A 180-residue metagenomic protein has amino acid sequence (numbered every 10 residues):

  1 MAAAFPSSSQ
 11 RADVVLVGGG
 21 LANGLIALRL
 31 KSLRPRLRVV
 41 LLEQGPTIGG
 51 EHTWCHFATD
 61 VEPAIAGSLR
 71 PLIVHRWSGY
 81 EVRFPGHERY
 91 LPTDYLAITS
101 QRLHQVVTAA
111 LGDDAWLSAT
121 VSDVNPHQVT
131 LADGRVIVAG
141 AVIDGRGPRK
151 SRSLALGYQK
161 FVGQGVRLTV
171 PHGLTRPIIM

Functional and structural regions predicted by a protein language model:
F5-L41: N-terminal Rossmann-like FAD-binding beta1-loop-alpha1 element of flavoenzymes
S7-R11, V74-R76, R83, A110-L111 (+1 more regions): Flexible, charged surface loops at secondary-structure boundaries
A22, T47, R149: Conserved Rossmann-like nucleotide-cofactor binding loop
N23, H75, S100-H104, R146 (+1 more regions): A structural signal for well-ordered alpha-helical scaffolds and beta->alpha junctions
R29, L33, A110-M180: Predominantly flavin-linked oxidoreductase catalytic cores and closely associated redox partners
R29-L33, L37-G86, R102: N-terminal FAD cofactor-binding segment of flavoenzymes
R89-A109, G145, V166: Short beta-strand to alpha-helix junction loop
